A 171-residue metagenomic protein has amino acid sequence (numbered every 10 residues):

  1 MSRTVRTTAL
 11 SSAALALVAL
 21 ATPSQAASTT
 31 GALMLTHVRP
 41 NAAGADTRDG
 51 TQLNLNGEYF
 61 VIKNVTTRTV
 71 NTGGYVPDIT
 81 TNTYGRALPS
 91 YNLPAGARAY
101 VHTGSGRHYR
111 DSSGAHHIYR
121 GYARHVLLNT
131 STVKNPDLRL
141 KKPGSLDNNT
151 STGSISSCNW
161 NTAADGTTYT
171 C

Functional and structural regions predicted by a protein language model:
S2, T7-S11, V18-L20, S24-Y75 (+1 more regions): A structural motif detector for short, solvent-exposed N-terminal "entry" segments of globular domains
S2-V5, A16-A19, Y119, A123 (+1 more regions): Short, intrinsically disordered low-complexity segments
L15, Y59-V61, R98-H102: Ordered hydrophobic segments in well-structured contexts
A27-L33, A45-R48, Q52-L55, L88-C171: Solvent-exposed beta-edge/loop recognition patches
V38, T80-T81, H102-S105: Active-site-proximal beta-strand/loop segments in catalytic clefts of secreted hydrolases
K63-V65, P77-T80, R139-P143: A generic structural motif
R68, N82-Y84, G144-L146: Short acidic/polar mixed-charge low-complexity motifs
V76-S90: Short beta-strand and strand-turn-strand segments in soluble, beta-rich domains
